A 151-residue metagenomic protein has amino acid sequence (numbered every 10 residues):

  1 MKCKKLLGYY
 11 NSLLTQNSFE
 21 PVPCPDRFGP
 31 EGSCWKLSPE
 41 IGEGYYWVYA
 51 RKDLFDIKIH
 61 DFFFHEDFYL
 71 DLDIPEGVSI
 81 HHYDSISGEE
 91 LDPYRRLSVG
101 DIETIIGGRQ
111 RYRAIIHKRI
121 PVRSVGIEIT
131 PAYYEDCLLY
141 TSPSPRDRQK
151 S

Functional and structural regions predicted by a protein language model:
K2-C3, R148-K150: Generic N-terminal leader/processing signal
C3-C24: Short Lys/Arg-enriched alpha/beta "domain-start" segment
P23-S124: N-terminal functional module of multi-domain proteins
G126-E128: Hydrophobic alpha-helical segments with transmembrane-like composition
P131: Acyl-donor-binding surface of acyltransferase catalytic domains
Y134-L139: Double-stranded beta-helix
Y140-Q149: Conserved small/polar residues in nucleotide/adenosyl-binding loops
